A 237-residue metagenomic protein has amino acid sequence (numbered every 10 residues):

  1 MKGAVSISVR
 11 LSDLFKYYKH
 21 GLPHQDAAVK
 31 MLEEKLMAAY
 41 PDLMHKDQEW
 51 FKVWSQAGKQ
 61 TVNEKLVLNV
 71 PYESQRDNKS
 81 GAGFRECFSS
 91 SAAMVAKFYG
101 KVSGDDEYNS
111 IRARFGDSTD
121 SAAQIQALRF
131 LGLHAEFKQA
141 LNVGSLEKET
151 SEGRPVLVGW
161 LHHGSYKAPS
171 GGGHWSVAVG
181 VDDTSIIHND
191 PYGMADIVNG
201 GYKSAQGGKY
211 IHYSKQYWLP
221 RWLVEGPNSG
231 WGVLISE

Functional and structural regions predicted by a protein language model:
M1-V5, A39, N142-V156, V224-S229: Short, surface-exposed loop and linker segments with low hydrophobicity and enrichment for Pro/Ser/Thr
G3-D117: Active-site-adjacent structural segments surrounding the nucleophilic cysteine of cysteine proteases and isopeptidases
D13, A27, M31, E86 (+7 more regions): Extracytoplasmic/secreted proteins, especially bacterial periplasmic and envelope-associated proteins
E34, W160-G164, S236-E237: Short, flexible beta-strand-to-coil junctions
L68, V181-E237: Noncatalytic regulatory segments and standalone regulatory/sensor domains
S89, D120-S121, I211-H212: A structural signal for well-ordered alpha-helical scaffolds and beta->alpha junctions
V102-S145: Catalytic cysteine-centered active-site loop
K138-I197: Active-site-adjacent substructure of cysteine-protease-like catalytic cores
